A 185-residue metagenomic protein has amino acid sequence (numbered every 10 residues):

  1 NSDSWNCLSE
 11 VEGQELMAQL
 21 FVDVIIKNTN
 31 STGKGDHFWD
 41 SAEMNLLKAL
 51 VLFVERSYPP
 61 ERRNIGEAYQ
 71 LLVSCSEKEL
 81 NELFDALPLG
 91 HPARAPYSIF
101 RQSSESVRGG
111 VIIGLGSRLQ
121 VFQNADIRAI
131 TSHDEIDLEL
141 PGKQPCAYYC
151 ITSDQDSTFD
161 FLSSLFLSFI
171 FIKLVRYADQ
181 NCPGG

Functional and structural regions predicted by a protein language model:
N1-G185: P-loop NTPase motor domains
